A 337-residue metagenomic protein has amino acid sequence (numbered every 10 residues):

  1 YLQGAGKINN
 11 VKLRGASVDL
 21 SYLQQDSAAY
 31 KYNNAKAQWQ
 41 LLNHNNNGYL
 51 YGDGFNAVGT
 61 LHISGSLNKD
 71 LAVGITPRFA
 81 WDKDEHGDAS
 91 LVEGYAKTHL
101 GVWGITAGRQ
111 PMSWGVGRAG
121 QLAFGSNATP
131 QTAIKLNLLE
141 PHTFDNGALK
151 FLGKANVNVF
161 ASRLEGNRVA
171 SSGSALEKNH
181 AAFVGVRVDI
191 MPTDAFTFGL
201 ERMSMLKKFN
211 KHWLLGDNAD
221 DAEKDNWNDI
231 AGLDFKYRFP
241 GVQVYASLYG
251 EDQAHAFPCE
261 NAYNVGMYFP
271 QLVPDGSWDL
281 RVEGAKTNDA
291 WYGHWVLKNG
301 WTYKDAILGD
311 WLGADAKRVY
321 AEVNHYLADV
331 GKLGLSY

Functional and structural regions predicted by a protein language model:
Y1-N46: N-terminal periplasmic/intermembrane-space "pro-region" immediately following the signal or transit peptide
A28-G54, V58-G74: Eukaryote-specific, low-hydrophobicity, charge-rich regions
L50-Y51, H62, E140, A306-L312: Extracellular/periplasm-exposed beta-strand and loop segments of Gram-negative cell-envelope proteins, dominated by
Y51-F55, L67-L100, G115-S126, A256-F257: Surface-exposed loop and membrane-interface regions of Gram-negative outer-membrane beta-barrel proteins
L61-I63, A96-H99, W103-T106, N228-Y237: Structured alpha-helical segments in the cores of large, soluble enzyme domains
D70, S113, A133-D305, A314-Y326 (+1 more regions): Signature for the C-terminal beta-barrel architecture of outer-membrane proteins
I75-P77, T98-L100, A107-P111, R118 (+3 more regions): Glycine-rich, histidine-containing beta strand-loop boundary motifs that form or position
R109-N137: Long, hydrophobic, well-ordered secondary-structure blocks that form the structural core and pocket-lining surfaces
